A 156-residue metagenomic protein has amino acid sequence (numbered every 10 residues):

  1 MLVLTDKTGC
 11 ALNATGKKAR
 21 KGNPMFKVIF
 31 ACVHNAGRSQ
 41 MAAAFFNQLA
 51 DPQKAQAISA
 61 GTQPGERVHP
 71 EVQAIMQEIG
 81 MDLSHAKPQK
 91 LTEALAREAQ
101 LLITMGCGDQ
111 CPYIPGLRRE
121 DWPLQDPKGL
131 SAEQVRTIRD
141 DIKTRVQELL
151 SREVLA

Functional and structural regions predicted by a protein language model:
L2-K7: Extreme N-terminal basic, low-complexity initiation segments that serve as generic localization/processing leaders
A11-A14: Short hydrophobic alpha-helical segments enriched in small aliphatic residues
R20-T92: Conserved active-site segments centered on acidic
N35, M76, L102-I103, I142: Conserved small-residue
Q53-A55, Q100, L117: A structural micro-motif
I58, L101-I103, E120: Hydrophobic/aromatic beta-strand patches that form the interior of the parallel beta-sheet core in alpha/beta enzyme
A86-P115: Mid-chain, well-packed structural core segment of small domains
C107-A156: Phosphate-binding/catalytic loops
